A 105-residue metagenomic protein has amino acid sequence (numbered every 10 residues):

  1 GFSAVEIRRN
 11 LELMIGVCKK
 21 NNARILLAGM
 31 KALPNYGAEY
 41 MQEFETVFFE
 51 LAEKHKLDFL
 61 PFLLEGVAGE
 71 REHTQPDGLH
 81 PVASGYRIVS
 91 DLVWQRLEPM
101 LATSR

Functional and structural regions predicted by a protein language model:
G1-R105: Alpha-helical cap/lid subdomain in secreted, periplasmic, or secretory-pathway luminal O-acyl-processing enzymes
